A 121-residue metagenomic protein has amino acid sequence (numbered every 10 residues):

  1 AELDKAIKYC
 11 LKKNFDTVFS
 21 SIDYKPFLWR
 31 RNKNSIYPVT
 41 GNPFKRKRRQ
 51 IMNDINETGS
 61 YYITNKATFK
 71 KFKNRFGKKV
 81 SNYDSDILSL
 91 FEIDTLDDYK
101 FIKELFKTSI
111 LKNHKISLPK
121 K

Functional and structural regions predicted by a protein language model:
A1-D86: Conserved core of the sugar-phosphate nucleotidyltransferase
Y83-D84, L88-K121: Hydrophobic helical membrane-anchoring modules
